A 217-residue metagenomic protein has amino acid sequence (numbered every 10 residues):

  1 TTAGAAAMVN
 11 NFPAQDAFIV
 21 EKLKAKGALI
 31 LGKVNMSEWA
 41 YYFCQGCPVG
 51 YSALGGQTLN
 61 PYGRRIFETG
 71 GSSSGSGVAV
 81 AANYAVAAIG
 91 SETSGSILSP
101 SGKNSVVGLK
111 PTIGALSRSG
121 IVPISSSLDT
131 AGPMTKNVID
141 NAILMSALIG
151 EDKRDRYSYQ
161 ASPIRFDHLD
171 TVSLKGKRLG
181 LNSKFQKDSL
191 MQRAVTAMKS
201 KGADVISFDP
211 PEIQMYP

Functional and structural regions predicted by a protein language model:
T1-S94, T112, R193-T196, K201: Gly/Ser-rich catalytic/binding loops embedded in alpha/beta enzyme cores
T1-T2, Y41-G46, L98-K103, G120-I121 (+2 more regions): Short acidic, glycine/serine/threonine-rich loops at helix termini
N10-F12, I66-G70, L98, V122-I124 (+1 more regions): Short Gly/Pro-enriched turn/cap motifs at secondary-structure boundaries
A14, F18, S74, S91 (+5 more regions): Conserved active-site and cofactor/substrate-binding residues in soluble primary-metabolism enzymes
L29-K33, V86-G90, L98, V107-G108 (+3 more regions): Structural recognition of the beta-strand scaffold that forms the well-ordered cores of secreted hydrolase catalytic
T93-S119: Glycine/threonine-rich beta-strand-loop-alpha-helix active-site module that forms ligand/phosphate-binding
K110-A194: A short helix-breaking turn/cap at a secondary-structure junction
A203-P217: Short connector loops at secondary-structure junctions
